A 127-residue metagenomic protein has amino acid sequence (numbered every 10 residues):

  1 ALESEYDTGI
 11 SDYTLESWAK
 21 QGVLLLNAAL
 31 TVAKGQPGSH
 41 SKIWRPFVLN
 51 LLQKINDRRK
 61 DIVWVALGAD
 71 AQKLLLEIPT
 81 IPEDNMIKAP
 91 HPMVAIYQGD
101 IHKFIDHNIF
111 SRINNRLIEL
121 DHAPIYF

Functional and structural regions predicted by a protein language model:
A1-V63, D70-T80, N85-P90, V94-Y97 (+2 more regions): A polyanion-binding, active-site-adjacent surface
